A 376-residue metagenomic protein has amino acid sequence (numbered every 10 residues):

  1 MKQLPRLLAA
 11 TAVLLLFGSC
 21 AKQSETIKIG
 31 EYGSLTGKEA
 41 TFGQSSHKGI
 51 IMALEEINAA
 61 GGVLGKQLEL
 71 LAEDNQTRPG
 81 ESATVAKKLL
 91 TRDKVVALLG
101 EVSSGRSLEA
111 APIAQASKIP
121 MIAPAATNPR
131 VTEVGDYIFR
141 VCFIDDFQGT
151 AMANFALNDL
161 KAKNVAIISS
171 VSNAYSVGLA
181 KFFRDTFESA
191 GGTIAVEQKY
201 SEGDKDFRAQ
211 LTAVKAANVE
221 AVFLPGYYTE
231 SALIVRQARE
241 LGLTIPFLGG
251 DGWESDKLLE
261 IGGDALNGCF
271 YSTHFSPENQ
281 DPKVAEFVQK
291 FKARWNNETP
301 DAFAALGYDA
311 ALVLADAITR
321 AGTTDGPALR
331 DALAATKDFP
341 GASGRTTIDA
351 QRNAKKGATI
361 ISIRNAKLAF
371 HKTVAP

Functional and structural regions predicted by a protein language model:
M1-K28, A59, A375-P376: Short, low-complexity disordered leader/linker segments with a strong preference for bacterial N-terminal type II
K22, T41-K48, E56, A60-T132 (+3 more regions): Beta-alpha junction/loop-to-helix N-cap segments that form part of ligand/metal-binding clefts
G30-I51, E73-G80, V102-S103, I168-V177 (+3 more regions): Extracytoplasmic "Venus flytrap"
S82, V141-N164, V177-L179, D206-R208 (+4 more regions): Hydrophobic alpha-helical segments within soluble ligand-binding/sensing domains
A114, L179-S272: Extracellular/periplasmic bilobed ligand-binding domains
I138-E202, A221, L314: An alpha-beta-alpha
V235-Y308, S362-A375: Extracellular/periplasmic periplasmic-binding protein-like sensory domains
A293-A305, A315-F370: Segments of small-molecule ligand-sensing domains
